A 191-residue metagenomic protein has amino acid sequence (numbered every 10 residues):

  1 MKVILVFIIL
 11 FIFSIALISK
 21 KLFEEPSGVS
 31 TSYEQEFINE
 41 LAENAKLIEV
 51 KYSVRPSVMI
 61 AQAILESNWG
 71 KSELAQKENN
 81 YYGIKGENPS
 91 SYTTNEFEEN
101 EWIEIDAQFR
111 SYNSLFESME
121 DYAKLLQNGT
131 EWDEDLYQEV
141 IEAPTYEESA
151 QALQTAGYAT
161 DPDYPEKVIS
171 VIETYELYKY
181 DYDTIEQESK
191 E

Functional and structural regions predicted by a protein language model:
M1-L65, W69-E191: Catalytic cores of secreted/periplasmic lytic hydrolases that degrade extracellular macromolecules
